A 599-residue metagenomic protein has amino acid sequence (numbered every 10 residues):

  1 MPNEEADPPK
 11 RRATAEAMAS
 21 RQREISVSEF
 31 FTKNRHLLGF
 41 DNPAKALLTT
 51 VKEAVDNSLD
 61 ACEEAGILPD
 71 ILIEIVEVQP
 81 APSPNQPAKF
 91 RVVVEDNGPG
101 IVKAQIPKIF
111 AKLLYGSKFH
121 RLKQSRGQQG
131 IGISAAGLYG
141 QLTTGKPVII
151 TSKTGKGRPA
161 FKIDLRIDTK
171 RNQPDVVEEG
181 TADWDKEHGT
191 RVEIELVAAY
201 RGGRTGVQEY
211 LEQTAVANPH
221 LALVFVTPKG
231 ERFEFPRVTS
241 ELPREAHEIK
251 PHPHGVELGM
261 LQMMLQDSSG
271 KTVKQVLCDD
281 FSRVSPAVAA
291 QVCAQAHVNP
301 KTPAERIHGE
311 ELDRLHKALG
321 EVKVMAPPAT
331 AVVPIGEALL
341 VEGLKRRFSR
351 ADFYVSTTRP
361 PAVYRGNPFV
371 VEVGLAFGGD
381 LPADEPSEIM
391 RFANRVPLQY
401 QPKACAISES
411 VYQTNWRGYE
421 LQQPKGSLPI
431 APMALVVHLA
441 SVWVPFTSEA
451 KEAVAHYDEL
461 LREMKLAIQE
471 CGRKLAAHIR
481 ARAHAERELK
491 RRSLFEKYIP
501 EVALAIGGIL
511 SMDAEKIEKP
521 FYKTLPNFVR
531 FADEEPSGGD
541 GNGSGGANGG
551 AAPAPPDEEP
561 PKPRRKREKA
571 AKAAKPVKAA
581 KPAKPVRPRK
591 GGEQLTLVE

Functional and structural regions predicted by a protein language model:
P2-E5, K170-P174, A199-H220, K229-M263 (+6 more regions): Charged regulatory segments coupled to nucleotide-binding catalytic modules in large multidomain enzymes
N3-E4, K10-A15, F90-R91, Q105 (+4 more regions): GHKL-type ATPase core
A44-I73, G132-Y139: Conserved ATP-binding N-box helix of the HATPase_c
V76-V92: Short beta-strand-loop-beta element adjacent to the nucleotide/active-site pocket used for signaling
D96: Acidic ATP/Mg2+-coordinating residue in the GHKL
G100-V102: A short glycine-centered beta->alpha linker in the GHKL/HATPase_c
K274-Q295, L597: Helix-hairpin-helix
D280-R283, A326-W416, S427-P432, V436 (+3 more regions): Charge-rich (often acidic), low-complexity intrinsically disordered regions concentrated in mid-to-C-terminal segments
